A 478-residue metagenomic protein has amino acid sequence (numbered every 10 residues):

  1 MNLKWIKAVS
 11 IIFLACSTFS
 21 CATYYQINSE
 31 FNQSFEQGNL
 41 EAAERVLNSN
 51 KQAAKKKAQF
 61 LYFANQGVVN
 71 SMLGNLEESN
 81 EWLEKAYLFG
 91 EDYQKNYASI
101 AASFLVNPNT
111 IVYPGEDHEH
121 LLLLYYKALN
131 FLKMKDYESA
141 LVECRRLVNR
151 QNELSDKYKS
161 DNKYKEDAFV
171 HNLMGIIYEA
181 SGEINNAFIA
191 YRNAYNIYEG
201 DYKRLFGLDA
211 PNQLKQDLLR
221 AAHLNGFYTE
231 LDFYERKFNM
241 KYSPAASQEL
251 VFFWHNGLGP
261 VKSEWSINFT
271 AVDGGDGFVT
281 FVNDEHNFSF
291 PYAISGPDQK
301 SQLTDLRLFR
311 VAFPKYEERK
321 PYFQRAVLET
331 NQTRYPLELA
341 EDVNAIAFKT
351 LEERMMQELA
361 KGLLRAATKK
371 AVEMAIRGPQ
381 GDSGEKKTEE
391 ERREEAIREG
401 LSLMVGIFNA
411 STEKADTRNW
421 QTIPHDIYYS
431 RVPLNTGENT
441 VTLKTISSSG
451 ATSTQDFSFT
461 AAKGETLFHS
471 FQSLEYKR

Functional and structural regions predicted by a protein language model:
S17-L40: Bacterial Sec signal peptide processing site at the extreme N-terminus
S29, N65, V69-M72, E119-Y126 (+4 more regions): "A position-specific structural signal for the A-helix of alpha-solenoid helical repeats
K55-A58, D117-H118, K163-E166: Residue signature of alpha-solenoid helical repeat architecture, marking inter-repeat boundaries and helix-start
K55-Q59, G90-I100, N152-S160, Y195-T229 (+1 more regions): Boundary/linker segments of alpha-helical solenoid repeat arrays
N80-E91, R145-N149, E179-K203: TPR/TPR-like (Sel1-like) alpha-helical repeat modules
G378-R478: C-terminal soluble interaction/assembly domains
